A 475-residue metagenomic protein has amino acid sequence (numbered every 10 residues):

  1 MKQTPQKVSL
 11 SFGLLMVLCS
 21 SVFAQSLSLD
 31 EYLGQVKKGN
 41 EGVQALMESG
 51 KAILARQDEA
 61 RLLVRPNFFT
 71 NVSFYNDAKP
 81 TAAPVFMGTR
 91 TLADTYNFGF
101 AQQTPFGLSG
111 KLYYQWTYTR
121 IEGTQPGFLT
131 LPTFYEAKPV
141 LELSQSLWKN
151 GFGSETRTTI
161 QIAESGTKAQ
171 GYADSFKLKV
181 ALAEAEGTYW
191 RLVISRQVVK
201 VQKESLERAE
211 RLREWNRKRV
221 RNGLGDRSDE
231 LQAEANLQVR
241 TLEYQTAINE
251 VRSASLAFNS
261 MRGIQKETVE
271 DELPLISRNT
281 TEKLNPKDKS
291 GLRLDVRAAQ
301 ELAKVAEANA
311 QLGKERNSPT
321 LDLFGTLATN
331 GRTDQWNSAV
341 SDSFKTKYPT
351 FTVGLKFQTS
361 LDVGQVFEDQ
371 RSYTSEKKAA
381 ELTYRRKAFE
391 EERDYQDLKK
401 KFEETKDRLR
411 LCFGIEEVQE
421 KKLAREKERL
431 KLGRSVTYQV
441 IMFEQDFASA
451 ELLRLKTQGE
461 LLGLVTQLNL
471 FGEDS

Functional and structural regions predicted by a protein language model:
M1-M47, K51, L62, E122-T124 (+6 more regions): Terminal intrinsically disordered/low-complexity segments used for targeting and assembly
Q3, S165, G171-G291, K401 (+4 more regions): Periplasmic alpha-helical coiled-coil/stalk elements that build and connect Gram-negative outer-membrane
A24-T95, W148-T158, I162, D226 (+6 more regions): Bacterial Sec-pathway N-terminal export signals of envelope proteins
V43-A60, K177-V201, R211, N236 (+5 more regions): Amphipathic alpha-helical coiled-coil segments
Q44-E48, A52, R61-L62, P105-T133 (+8 more regions): Sec/SRP-type N-terminal targeting helices
N67-F69, A257, E270, T320-D322: Residues at or immediately flanking beta-strands
V72-L141, Q145, L275-N279, Q311 (+1 more regions): Small/polar, glycine/serine/threonine/aspartate-rich low-complexity segments that form flexible
